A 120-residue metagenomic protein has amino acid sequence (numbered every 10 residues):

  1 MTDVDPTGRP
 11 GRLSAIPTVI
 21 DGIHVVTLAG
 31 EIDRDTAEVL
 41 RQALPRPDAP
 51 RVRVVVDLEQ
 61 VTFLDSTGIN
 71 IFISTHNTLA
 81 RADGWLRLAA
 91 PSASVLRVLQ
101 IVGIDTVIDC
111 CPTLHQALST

Functional and structural regions predicted by a protein language model:
T2-D5, L96-V98: Intrinsically disordered, low-complexity segments enriched in polar/charged residues with Gly/Pro, especially when
D3-Q42: STAS-typified acidic loop motif
I20-D21, E59, H115: Conserved catalytic submotifs in the C-terminal HATPase_c
R34-I108: Amphipathic alpha-helical interaction surfaces in cytosolic regulatory modules
P112-T120: A charged, well-structured terminal subsegment
